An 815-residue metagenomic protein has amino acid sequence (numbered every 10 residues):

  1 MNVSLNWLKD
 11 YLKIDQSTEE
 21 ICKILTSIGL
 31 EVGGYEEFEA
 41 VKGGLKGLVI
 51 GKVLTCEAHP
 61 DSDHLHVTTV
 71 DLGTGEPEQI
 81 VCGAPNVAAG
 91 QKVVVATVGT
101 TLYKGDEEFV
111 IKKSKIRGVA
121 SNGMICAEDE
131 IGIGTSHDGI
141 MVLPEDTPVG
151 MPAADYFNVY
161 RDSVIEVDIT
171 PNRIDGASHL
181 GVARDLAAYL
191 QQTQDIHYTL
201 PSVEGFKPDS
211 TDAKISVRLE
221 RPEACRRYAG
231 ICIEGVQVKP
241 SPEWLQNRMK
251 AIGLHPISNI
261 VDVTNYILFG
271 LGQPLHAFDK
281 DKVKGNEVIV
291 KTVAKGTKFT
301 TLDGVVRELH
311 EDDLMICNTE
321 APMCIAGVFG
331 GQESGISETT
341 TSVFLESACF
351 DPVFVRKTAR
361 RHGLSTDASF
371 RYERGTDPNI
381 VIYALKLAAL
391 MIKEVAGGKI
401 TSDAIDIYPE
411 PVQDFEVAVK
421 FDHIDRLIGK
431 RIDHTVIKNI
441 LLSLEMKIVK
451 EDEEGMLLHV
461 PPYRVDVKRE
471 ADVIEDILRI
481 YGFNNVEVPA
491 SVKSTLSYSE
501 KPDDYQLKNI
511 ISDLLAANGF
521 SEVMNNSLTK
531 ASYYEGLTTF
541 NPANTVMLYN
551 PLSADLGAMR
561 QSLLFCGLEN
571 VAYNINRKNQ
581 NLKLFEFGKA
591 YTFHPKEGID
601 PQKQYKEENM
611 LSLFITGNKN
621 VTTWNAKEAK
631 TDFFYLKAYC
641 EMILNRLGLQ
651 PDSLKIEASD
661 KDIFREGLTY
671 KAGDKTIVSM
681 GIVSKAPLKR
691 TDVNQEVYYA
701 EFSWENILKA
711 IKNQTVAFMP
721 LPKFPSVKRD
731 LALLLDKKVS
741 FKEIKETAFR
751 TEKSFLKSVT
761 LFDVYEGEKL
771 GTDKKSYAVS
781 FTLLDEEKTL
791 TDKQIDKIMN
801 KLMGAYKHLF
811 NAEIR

Functional and structural regions predicted by a protein language model:
M1-D209, F344, G363, D367 (+4 more regions): Phosphate-backbone binding interfaces of nucleic-acid-interacting proteins
N2, L442-V449, D466, E470 (+4 more regions): A carboxyl-terminal module marker
L5, K23, I28, A40 (+2 more regions): Glycine/proline-enriched, intrinsically flexible loops and inter-domain linkers
V49-I80, G150, Q246, S258 (+1 more regions): Conserved mixed alpha/beta core segments that line enzyme active sites in large multi-domain catalysts
Q91, S114, I289-F329, E333-I336 (+5 more regions): Class II aminoacyl-tRNA synthetase-like tRNA-binding/catalytic domains
R117-G132, S136-V142, A154-S163, K284 (+6 more regions): Mobile "lid/hinge" segments at catalytic clefts and subdomain interfaces of large enzymes
L190-E220, A396-I424, R431, V473: Terminal amphipathic helices with adjacent charged low-complexity linkers/tails
V417-F421, D425-L582, T782-E786, K793-R815: Extended, well-folded interaction surfaces typified by the phenylalanyl-tRNA synthetase beta subunit core
